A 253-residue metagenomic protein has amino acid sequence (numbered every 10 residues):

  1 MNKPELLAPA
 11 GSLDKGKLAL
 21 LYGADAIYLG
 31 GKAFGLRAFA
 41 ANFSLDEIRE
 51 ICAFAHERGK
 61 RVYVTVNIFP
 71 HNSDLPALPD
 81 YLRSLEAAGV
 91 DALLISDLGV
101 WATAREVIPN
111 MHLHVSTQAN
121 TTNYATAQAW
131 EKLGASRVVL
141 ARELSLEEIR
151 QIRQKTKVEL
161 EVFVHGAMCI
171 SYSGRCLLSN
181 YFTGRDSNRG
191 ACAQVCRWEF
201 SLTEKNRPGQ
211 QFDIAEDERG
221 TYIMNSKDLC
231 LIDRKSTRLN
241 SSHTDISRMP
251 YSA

Functional and structural regions predicted by a protein language model:
N2-T121, V139-L140, E148-R238, S252: Active-site pocket-lining/capping segments in soluble small-molecule metabolic enzymes
Y124-A125: Conserved nucleotide-cofactor-binding alpha/beta core module
G134-A135: As written
L239-A253: Positively charged, low-complexity/disordered segments
